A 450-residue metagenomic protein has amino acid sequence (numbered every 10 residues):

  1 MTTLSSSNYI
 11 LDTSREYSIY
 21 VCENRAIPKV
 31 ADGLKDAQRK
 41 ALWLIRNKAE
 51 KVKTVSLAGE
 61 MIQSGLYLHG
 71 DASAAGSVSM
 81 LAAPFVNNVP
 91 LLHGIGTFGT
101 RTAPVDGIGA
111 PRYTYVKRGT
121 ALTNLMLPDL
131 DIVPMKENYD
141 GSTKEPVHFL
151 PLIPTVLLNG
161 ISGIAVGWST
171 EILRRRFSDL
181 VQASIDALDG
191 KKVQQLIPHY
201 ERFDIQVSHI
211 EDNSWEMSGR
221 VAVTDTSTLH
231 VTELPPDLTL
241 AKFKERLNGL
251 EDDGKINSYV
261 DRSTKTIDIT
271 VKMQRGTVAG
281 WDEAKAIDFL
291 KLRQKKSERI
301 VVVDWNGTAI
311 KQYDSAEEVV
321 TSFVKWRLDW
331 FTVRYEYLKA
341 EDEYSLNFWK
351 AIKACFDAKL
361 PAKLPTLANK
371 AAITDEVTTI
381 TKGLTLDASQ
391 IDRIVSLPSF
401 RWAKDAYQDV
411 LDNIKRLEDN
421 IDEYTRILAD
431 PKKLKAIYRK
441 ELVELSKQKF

Functional and structural regions predicted by a protein language model:
M1-N213, T270: Catalytic phosphate-handling regions of large nucleic-acid enzymes and associated NTPases
S5-S6, N159-F450: C-terminal interaction appendages of subunits in large macromolecular complexes
